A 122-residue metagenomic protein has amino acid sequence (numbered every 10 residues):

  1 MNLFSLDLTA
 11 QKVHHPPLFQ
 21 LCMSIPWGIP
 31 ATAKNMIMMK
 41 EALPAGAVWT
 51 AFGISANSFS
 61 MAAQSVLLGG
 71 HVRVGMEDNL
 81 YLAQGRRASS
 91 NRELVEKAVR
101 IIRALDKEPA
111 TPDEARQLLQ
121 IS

Functional and structural regions predicted by a protein language model:
M1-E77: Catalytic alpha/beta core domains of metabolic enzymes, predominantly
G28-A31, L82-R86: Short, charged, surface-exposed secondary-structure boundary motifs
V48-I54, L80-A83, R103-D106: Short C-terminal domain-edge/linker segments immediately following a structured domain
S58-M61, L94, T111: Generic hydrophobic secondary-structure packing signal
V74, P109-T111: General beta-strand structural signal in soluble alpha/beta enzymes
A83-P109: C-terminal helical cap(s) of enzyme catalytic domains, especially alpha/beta-barrels
L118-S122: Short acidic, low-complexity intrinsically disordered linear motifs used for protein-protein interactions
